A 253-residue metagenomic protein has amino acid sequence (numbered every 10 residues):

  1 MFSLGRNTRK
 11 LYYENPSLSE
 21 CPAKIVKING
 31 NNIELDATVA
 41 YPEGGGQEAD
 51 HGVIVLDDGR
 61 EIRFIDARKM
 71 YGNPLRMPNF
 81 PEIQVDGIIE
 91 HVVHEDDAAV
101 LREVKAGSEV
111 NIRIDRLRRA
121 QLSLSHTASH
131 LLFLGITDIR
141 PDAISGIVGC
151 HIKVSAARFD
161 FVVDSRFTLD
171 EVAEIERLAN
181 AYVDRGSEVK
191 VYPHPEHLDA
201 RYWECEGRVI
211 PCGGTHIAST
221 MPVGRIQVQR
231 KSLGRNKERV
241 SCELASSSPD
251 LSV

Functional and structural regions predicted by a protein language model:
M1-V253: Active-/binding-site microenvironments in catalytic and ligand-binding cores
